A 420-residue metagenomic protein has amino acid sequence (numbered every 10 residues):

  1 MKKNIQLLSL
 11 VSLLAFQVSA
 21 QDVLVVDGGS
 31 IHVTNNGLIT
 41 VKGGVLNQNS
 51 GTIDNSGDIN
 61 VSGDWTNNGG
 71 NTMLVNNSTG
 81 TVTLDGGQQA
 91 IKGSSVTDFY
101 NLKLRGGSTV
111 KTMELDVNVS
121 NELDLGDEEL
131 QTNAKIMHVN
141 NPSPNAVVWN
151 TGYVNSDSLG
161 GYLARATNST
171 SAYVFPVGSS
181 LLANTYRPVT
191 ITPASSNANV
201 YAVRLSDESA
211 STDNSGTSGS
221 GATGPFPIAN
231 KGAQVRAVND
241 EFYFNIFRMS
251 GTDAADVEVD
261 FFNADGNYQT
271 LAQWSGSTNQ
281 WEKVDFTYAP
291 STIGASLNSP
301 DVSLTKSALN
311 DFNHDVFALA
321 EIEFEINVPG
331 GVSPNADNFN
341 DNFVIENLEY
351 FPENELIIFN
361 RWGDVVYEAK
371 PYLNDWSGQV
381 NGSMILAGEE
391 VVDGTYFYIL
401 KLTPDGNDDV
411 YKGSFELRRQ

Functional and structural regions predicted by a protein language model:
M1-D27, F317-L319: Bacterial Sec-dependent N-terminal signal peptides
V18-A272: Extracellular beta-sheet-rich ligand-binding/adhesion modules
D54, S250-T252, L297, N310-F312 (+3 more regions): Surface-exposed coil/turn segments at beta-strand junctions on protein surfaces, enriched
V82, V110-M113, E241-M249, I293-N310 (+1 more regions): Generic recognition of long tandem-repeat/solenoid scaffolds
D256-F261, G294-A308, D375-A387: Exposed aromatic-hydrophobic patches
D260, A272-G276, F359-R361: Predominantly extracellular/luminal cell-surface or secreted proteins
D265-Y268, W274-N338: Proteolytic cleavage junctions
E323-Q420: Short loop/turn motifs at secondary-structure boundaries
